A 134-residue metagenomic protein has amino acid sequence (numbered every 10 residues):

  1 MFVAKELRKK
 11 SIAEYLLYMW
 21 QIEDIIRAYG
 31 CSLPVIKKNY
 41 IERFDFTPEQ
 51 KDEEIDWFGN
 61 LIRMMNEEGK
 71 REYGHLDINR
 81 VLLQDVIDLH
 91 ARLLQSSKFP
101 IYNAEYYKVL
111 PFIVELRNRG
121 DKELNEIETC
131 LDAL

Functional and structural regions predicted by a protein language model:
M1-E6, Y40, M65, K108-R119: Short amphipathic alpha-helical segments and their helix-coil junctions
A4-Y73: N-terminal interaction modules that seed assembly of large macromolecular complexes
Y29, E68, L93-S97, L116-E123: Secondary-structure edge/capping motif, primarily at the C-terminal ends of alpha-helices and the immediately following
K38-N39, R80, N103, Y107: Short, charged, amphipathic alpha-helical segments
Y73-P100: Ordered, amphipathic secondary-structure segments that act as subunit-interaction surfaces in large macromolecular
I87-H90, P100-P111, T129-D132: Anionic, Ser/Thr-rich low-complexity intrinsically disordered regions
V114-L134: Glycine-rich, aromatic-bearing surface loops/beta-hairpins
